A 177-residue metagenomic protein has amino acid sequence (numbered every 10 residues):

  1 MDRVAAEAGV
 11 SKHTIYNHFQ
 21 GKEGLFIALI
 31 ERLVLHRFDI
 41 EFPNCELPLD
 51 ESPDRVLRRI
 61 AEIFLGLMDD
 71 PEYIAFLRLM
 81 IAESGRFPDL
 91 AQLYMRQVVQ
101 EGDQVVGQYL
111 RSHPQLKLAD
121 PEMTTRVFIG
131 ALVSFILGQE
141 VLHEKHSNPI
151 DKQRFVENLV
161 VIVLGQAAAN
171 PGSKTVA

Functional and structural regions predicted by a protein language model:
M1-G24, A28-L29: Helix-turn-helix
G21-F26, H36, L90, Y94: Short amphipathic alpha-helical segment with a characteristic S/N-K-E followed by hydrophobic residues
I27-I60, M68, V106: Amphipathic alpha-helical linker/stalk segments
R32-I40, P71, F87, V105 (+4 more regions): A short secondary-structure junction motif
D54-I81, R86, L90, V133: Helical hydrophobic small-molecule/effector-binding pocket
R59, A75, L79, Q97 (+3 more regions): Amphipathic alpha-helical interaction segments
G66, P71, A75, P88-Q115: Amphipathic alpha-helical packing segments from all-alpha helical-bundle domains
R111-V161, K174-A177: Hydrophobic/aromatic-rich alpha-helical bundle segments in the mid-to-C-terminal region
